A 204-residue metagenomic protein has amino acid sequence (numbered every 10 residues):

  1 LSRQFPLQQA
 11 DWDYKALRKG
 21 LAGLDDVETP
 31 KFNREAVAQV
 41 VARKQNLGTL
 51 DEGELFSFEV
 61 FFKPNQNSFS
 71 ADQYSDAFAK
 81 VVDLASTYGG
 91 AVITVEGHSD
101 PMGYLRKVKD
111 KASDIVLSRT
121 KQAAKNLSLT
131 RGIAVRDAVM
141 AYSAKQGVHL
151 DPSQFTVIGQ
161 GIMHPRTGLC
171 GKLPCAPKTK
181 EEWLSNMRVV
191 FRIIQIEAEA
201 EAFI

Functional and structural regions predicted by a protein language model:
S2-T94, M102-I115, K145, L184 (+1 more regions): Periplasmic peptidoglycan-binding/tethering modules of Gram-negative envelope proteins
S99-F203: Periplasmic OmpA-like peptidoglycan-binding domain that tethers envelope proteins to the cell wall
